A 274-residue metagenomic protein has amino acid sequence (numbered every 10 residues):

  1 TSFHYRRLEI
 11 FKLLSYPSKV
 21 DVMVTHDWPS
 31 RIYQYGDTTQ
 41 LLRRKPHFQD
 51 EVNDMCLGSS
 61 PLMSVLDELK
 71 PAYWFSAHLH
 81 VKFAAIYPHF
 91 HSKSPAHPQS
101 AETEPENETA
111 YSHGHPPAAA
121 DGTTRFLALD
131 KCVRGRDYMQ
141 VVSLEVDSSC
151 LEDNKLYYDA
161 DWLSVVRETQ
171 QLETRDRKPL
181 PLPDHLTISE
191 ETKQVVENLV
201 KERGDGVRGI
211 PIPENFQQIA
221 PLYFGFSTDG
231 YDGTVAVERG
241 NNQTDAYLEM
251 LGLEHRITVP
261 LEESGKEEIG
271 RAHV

Functional and structural regions predicted by a protein language model:
T1-R271: Extended recognition/assembly regions associated with phosphoester-bond processing machinery
